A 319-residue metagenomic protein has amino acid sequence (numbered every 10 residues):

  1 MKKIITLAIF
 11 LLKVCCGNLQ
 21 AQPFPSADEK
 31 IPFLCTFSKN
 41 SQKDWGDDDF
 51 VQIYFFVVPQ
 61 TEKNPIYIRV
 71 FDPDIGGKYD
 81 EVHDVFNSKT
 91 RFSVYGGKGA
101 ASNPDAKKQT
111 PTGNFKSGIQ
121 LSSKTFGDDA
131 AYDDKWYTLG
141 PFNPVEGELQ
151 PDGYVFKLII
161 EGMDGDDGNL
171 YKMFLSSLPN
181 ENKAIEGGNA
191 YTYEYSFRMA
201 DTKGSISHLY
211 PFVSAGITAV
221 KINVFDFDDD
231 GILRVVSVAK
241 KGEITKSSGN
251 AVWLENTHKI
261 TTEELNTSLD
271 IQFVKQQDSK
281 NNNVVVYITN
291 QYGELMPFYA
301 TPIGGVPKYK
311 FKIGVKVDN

Functional and structural regions predicted by a protein language model:
M1-P23: Bacterial Sec-dependent N-terminal signal peptides
Q22-G46: N-terminal leader/pro-regions and domain N-caps
Q22-I31, Y54, V82-A100, D133-G249 (+1 more regions): C-terminal edge strands of extracellular/lumenal beta-sandwich accessory domains
N40-D44, K107-P151, K246-N266: Extended, solvent-exposed segments with strong compositional bias
N40-V51, S196-D201: Extracellular beta-rich ligand/substrate-recognition surface
D49, Q60-Y67, V213-A219: Extended extracellular/luminal ectodomain segments enriched in beta-structured repeat modules
I53-F56, Q60-N114: Post-signal peptide N-terminal segment of secreted/secretory-pathway proteins
A200-G204, K240, S247-N282: Alpha-helical transmembrane segments forming the membrane-embedded cores of inner-membrane proteins across
